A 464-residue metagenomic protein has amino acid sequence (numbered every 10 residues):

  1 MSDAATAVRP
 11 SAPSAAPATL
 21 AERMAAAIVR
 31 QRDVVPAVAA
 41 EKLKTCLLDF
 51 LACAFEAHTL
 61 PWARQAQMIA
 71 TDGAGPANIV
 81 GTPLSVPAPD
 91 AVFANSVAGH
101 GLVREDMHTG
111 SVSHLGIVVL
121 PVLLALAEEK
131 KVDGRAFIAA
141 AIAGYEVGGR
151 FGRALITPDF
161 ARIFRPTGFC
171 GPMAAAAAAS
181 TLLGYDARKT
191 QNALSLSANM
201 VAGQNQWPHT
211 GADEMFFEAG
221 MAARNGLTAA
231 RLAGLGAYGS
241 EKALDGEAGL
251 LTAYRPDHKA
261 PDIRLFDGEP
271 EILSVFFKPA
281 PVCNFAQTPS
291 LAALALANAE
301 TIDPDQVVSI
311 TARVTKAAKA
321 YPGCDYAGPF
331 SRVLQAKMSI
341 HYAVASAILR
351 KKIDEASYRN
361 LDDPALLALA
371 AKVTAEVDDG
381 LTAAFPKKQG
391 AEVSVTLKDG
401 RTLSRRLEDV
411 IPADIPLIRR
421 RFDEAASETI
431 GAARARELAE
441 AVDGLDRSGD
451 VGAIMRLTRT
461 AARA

Functional and structural regions predicted by a protein language model:
M1-V112, H209, E214-R224, R231-A464: Terminal-appendage/accessory-domain detector
A98-L155: Hydrophobic alpha-helical hairpins/lids featuring a short glycine-rich hinge
S111-I117, F137-A141, D159-P172, M215-A219 (+2 more regions): Active-site nucleophile and cofactor-binding loops and adjacent substrate-binding regions of central metabolic enzymes
G116-L124, G171-A178, A223-L227, A286-T288 (+1 more regions): Well-ordered alpha-helical segments within folded domains of soluble proteins
K130-A136, R153-I163, A176-A193, Q206-F216 (+1 more regions): Active-site cavity-forming subdomains of large catalytic enzyme subunits
A141, Y145, Q191-L194, L438-A439: Short, well-structured alpha-helical segments that form the helix of a local strand-helix-strand
L196-Q204: Flexible glycine/proline-rich, aromatic-decorated loop/lid segments
